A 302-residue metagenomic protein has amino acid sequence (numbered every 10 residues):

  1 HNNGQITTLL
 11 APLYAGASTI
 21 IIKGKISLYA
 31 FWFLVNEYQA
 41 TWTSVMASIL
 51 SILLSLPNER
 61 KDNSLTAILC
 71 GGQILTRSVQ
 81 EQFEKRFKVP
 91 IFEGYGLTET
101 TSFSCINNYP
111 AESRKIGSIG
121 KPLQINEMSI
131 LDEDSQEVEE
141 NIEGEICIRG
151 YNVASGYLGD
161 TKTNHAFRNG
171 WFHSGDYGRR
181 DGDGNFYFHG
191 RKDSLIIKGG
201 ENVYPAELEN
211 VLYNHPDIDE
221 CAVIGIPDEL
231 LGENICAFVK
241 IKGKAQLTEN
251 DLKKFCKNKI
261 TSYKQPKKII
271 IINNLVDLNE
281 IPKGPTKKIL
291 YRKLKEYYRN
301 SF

Functional and structural regions predicted by a protein language model:
N2-W42, I52, L56: Conserved AMP-binding/adenylation subdomain of ANL enzymes
Y14-A17, A40-V45, L54-R114, E127: Gly/Ser/Thr-rich phosphate-binding loop
T43, D134, G150, S155-G156 (+1 more regions): AMP-binding/adenylate-forming catalytic core of the ANL superfamily
G72, G96, G120, D176 (+1 more regions): Active-site glycine-centered loops adjacent to acidic/histidine catalytic or metal-binding residues that shape
K115, S129-C147, G182-D183, A245-E249 (+2 more regions): Conserved beta-loop-beta connector loops within the AMP-binding
K121-I125, Q136-A166, E201-V203: Conserved ATP/PPi-binding loop(s) of AMP-dependent carboxylate-activating enzymes
N185-F188, S194, K253, K288-F302: AMP-dependent adenylate-forming
T261-T286: AMP-binding/adenylate-forming catalytic domain of the ANL superfamily
